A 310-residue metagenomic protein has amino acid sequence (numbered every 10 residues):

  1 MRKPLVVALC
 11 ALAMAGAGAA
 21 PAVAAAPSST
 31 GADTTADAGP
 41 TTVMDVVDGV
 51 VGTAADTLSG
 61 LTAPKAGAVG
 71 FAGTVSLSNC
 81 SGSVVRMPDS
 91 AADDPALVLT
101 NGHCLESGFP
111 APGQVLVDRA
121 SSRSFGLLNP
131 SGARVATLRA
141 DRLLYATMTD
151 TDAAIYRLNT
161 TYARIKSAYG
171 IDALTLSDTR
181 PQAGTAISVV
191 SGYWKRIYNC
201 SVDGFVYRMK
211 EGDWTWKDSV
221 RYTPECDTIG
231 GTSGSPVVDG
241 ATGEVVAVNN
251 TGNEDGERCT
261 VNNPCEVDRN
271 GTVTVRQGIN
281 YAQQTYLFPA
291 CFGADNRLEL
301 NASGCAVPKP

Functional and structural regions predicted by a protein language model:
M1-P27: Secretory targeting and sorting signals
A24-A68, E299-P310: Composition-driven, intrinsically disordered low-complexity tracts enriched in small residues
G52-F71, S76, V85-S90, E106 (+1 more regions): Conserved catalytic-core segment of clan PA serine endopeptidases
V69-C80, I165-I171, R196-F288: Active-site region of chymotrypsin-like
P88-P95, G132-A133, K210-W216: Short, solvent-exposed loop/turn segments that connect beta-strands within catalytic domains and beta-strand-rich
T100: Cytochrome P450 catalytic-core helices
A173-C200: Short glycine/Trp-rich loop-beta-loop segment that forms part of the substrate-binding cleft
V273-P310: PDZ/PDZ-like groove recognition
